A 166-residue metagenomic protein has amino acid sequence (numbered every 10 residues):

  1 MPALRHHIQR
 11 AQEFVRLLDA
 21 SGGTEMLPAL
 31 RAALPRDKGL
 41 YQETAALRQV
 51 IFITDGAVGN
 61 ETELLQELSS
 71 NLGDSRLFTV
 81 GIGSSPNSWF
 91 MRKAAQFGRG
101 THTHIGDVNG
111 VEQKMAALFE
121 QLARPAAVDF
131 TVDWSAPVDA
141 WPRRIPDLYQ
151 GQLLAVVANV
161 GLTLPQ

Functional and structural regions predicted by a protein language model:
M1-Q166: Exposed acidic/Ser/Thr-rich ligand/metal-binding surfaces
